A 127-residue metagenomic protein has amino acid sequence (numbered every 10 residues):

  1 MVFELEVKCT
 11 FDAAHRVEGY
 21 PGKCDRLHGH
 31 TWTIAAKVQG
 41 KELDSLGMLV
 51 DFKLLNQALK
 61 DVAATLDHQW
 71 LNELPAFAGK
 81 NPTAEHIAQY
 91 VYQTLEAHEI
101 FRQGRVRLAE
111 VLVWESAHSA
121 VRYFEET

Functional and structural regions predicted by a protein language model:
M1-T127: Charge-rich, low-complexity N-terminal segments
